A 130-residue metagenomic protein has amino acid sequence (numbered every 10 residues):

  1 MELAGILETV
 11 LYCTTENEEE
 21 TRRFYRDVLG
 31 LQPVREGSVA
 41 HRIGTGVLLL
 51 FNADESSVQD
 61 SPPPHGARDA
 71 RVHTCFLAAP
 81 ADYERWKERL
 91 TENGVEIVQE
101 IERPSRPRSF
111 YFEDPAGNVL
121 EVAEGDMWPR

Functional and structural regions predicted by a protein language model:
M1-E19, H73-T74, D126-R130: N-terminal beta-strand motif that seeds the catalytic metal site of vicinal oxygen chelate
M1-E2, K87-R130: Vicinal oxygen chelate
L3-G5, A67-R71, R103-P104: Short glycine-enriched loop/turn motifs at secondary-structure junctions
L11-E55: Core segments of cupin and vicinal oxygen chelate
Y12, C75-A79, E113: Short hydrophobic/aromatic beta-strand micro-patches that form the beta-sheet surface supporting nucleotide- or nucleic
N17-E20, A81-W86: Short, conserved charged micro-motifs
G37-V39, G46-V47, R68-V72, N93: A generic structural signal for short beta-strands and their flanking turns/coil linkers
Q59-P64: Short beta-strand/turn micro-motifs at beta-sheet edges
